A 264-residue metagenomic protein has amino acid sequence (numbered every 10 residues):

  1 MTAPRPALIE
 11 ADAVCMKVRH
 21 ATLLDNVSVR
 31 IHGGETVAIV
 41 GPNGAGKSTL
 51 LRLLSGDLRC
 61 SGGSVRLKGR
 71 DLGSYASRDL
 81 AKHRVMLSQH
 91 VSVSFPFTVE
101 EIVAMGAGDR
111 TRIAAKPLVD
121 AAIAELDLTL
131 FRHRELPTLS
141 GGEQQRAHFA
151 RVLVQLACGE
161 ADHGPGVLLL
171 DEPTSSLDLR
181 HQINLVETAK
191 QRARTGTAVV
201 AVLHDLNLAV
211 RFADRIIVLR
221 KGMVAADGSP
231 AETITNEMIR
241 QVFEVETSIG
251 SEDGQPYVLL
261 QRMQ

Functional and structural regions predicted by a protein language model:
I9, L24-N26: Conserved structural motif at the start of ABC-family nucleotide-binding domains
V40-P42: The feature captures the beta-strand-to-loop junction immediately N-terminal to the Walker
S55: Helix-to-loop junction immediately C-terminal to a conserved catalytic motif
G63-D71: Conserved ABC transporter NBD signature motif
K116-F131: Conserved ABC ATPase "signature" region
D162-H163, L168-E172: Catalytic Walker B motif of ABC-type/P-loop ATPase nucleotide-binding domains
N236, R240-Q264: ABC ATPase nucleotide-binding domains
